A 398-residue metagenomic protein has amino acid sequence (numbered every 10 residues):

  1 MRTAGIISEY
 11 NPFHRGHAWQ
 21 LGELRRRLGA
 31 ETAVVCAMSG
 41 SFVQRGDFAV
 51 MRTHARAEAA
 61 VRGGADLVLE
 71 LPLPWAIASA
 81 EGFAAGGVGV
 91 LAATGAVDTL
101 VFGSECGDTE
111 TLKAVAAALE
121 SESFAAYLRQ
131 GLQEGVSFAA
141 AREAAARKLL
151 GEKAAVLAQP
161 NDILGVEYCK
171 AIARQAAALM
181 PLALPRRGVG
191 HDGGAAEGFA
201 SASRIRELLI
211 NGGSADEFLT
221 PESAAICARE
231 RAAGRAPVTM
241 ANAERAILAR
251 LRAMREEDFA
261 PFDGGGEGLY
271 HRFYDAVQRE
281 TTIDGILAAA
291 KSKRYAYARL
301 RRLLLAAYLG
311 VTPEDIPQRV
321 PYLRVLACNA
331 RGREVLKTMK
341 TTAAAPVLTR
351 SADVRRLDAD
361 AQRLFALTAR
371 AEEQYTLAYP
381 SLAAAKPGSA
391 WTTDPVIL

Functional and structural regions predicted by a protein language model:
M1-R56: N-terminal catalytic cores of NTP/NDP-binding nucleotidyl/phosphoryl-transfer enzymes
R25, A57-V61, K170-A173, R206: Class I S-adenosyl-L-methionine
A30, G64, G95-A96: Short loop/turn motifs at secondary-structure junctions
E31-T32, D66, A177-L179: A structural micro-motif
E58-L73: A glycine-rich helix N-cap at a beta->alpha junction
L71-L398: Active-site cores that bind ATP or allylic diphosphates and position pyrophosphate for catalysis
